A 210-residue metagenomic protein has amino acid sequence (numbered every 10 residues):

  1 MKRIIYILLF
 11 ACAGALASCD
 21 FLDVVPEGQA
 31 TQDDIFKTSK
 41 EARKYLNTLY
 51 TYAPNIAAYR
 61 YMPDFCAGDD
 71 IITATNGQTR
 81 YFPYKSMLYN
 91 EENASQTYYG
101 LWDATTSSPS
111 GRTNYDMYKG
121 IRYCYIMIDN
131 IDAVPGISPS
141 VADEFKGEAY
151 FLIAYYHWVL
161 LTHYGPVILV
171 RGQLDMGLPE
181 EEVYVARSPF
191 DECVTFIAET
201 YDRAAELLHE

Functional and structural regions predicted by a protein language model:
M1-E27: Bacterial Sec-dependent N-terminal signal peptides
F10, T51-D64, I71-S86, T200: Extracytoplasmic/secretory soluble proteins
C19-D70: Membrane-proximal, proline-rich intrinsically disordered regions
D20, T200-Y201: Aromatic-glycine hotspot motif
T51-P54, P83-Y164, Y184-T195, Y201-E210: Conserved, well-structured interaction surfaces
L161-Q173: Short, well-structured active-site flanking segments
R171-M176, Y201: Short, small-residue-rich loop/turn micro-motifs
D175-V185: Substrate-binding clefts and substrate-entry loops adjacent to catalytic sites of polymer-processing enzymes acting on
